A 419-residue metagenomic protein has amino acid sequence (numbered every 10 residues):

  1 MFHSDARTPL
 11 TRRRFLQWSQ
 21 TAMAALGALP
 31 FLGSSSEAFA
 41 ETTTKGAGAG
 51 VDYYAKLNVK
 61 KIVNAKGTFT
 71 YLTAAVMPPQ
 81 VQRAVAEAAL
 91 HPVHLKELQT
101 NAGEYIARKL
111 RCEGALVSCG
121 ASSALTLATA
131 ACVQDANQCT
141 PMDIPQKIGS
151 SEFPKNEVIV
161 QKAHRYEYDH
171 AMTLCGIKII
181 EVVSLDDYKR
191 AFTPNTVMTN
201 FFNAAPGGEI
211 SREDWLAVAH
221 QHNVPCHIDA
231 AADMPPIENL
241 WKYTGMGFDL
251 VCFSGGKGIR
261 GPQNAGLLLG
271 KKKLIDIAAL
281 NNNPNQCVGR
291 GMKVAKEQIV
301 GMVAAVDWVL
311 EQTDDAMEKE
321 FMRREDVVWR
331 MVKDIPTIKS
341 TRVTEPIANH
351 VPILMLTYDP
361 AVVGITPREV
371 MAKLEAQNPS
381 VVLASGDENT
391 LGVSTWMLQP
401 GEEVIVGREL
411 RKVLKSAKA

Functional and structural regions predicted by a protein language model:
M1-T11: N-terminal secretory signal peptides
F2, F15-A25, E41-V63, G67-L72 (+6 more regions): Conserved PLP-enzyme active-site core in the AAT-like
L32-T42: Signal peptide processing junction and immediate N-terminal pro/mature segment of secreted/exported proteins
V63-N101: A glycine-/small-polar-enriched, mobile loop at the entrance of the PLP active site in fold-type I
L116, K178-V182, T341-R342, A384: General small-molecule cofactor/ligand-binding pocket signal
V306-R330: Structural signature of PLP-dependent enzymes
K333-K412: Conserved C-terminal alpha-helix-loop-beta "cap" of PLP-dependent enzymes that closes/shapes the active-site mouth
A417-A419: Long beta-sheet-rich domains in secretory-pathway and surface-associated proteins
